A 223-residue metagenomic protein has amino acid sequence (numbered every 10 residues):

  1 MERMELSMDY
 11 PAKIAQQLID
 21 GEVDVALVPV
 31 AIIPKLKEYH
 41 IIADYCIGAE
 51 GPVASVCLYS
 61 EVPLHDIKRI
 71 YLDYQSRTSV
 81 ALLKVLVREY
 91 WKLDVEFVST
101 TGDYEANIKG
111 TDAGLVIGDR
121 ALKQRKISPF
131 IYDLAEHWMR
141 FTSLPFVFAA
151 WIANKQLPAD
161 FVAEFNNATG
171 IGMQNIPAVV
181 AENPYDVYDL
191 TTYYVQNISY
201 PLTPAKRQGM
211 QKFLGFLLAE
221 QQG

Functional and structural regions predicted by a protein language model:
M1-G223: Domain-level signature for soluble enzymes in the chorismate/prephenate branch of the shikimate pathway
